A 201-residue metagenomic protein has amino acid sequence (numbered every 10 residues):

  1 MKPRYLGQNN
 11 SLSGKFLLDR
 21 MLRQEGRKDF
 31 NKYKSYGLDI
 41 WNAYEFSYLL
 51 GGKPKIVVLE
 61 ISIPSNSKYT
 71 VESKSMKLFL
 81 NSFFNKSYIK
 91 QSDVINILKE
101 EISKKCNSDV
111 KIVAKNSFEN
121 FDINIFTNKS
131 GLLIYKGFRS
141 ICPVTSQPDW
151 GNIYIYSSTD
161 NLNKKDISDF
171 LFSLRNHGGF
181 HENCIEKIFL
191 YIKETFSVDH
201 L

Functional and structural regions predicted by a protein language model:
M1-L201: N-terminal intrinsically disordered, cationic/polar leader segments that include organellar targeting peptides
